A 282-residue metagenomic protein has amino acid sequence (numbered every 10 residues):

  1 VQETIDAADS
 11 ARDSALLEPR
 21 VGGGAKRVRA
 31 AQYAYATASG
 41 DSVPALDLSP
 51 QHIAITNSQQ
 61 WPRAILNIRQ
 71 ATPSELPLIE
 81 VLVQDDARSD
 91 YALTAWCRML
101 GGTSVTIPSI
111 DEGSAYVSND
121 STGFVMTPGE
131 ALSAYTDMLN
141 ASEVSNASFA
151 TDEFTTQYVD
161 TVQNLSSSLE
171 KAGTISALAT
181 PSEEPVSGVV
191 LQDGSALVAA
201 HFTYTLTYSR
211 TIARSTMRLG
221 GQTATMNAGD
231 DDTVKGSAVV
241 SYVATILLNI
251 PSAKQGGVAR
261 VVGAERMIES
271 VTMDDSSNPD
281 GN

Functional and structural regions predicted by a protein language model:
V1-A36, I107-I175: Core segments of small alpha/beta cavity-forming domains
D13, P19-V21, A25-A30, A36-T37 (+5 more regions): Primarily mature extracellular domains of secreted and cell-surface proteins, especially surface-exposed modules
G22, T72, A87, N140 (+1 more regions): Residue-level marker of positions within ordered structural domains that often coincide with functionally constrained
A34-I79, I175-M217: Surface-exposed, charged secondary-structure patches
G40-S42, A115-Y116, G221-Q222: Short, intrinsically disordered/low-complexity patches at protein termini and at juxtamembrane boundaries
D47-Q51, S168-K171, M226-D232: Short Pro/Gly-enriched beta-strand edge/turn motifs at strand-loop
R63, A71-A134, L191-A199, T225 (+1 more regions): Short beta-strand edge/turn micro-motifs at domain boundaries
A213-T233: Solvent-exposed, glycine/polar-rich loop segments of beta-barrel outer-membrane systems
